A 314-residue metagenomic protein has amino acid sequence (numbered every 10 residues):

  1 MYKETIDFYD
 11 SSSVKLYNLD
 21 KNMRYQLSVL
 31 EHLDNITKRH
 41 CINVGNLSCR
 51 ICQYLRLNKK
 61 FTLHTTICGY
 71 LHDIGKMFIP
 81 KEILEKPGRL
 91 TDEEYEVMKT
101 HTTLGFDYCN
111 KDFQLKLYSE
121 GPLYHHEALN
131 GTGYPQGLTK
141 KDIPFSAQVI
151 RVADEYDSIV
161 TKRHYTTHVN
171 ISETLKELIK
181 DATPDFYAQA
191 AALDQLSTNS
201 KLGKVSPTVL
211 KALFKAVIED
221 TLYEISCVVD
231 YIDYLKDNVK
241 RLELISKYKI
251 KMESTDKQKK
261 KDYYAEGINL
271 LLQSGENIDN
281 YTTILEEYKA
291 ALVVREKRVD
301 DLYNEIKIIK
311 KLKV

Functional and structural regions predicted by a protein language model:
Y2-K313: Histidine- and acidic-residue-rich, metal-dependent catalytic cores
